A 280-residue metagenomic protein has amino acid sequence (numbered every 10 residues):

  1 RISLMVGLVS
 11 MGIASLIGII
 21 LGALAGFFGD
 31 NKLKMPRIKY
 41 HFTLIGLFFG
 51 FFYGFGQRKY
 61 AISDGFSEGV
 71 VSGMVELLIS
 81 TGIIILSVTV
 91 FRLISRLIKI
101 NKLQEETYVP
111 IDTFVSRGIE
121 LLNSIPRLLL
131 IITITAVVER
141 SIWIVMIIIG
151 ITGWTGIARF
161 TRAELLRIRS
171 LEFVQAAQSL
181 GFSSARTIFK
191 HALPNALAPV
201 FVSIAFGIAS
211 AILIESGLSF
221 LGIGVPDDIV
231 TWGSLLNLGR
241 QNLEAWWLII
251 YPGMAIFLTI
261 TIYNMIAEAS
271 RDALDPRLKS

Functional and structural regions predicted by a protein language model:
R1-S280: Alpha-helical transmembrane segments of integral membrane proteins, especially multi-pass inner/plasma-membrane
